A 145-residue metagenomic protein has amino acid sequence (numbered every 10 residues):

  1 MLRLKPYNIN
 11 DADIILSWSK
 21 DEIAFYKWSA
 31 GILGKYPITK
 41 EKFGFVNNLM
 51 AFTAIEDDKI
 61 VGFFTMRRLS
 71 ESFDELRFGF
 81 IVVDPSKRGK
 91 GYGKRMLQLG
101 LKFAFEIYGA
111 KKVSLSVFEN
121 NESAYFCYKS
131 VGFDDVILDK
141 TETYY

Functional and structural regions predicted by a protein language model:
M1-L2: Extreme N-terminal starter segment of soluble prokaryotic enzymes
P6-A12, L16-R88, L97, F103 (+1 more regions): Acetyl-CoA-dependent GNAT
I60, D135-L138: Residue-level detector of beta-propeller blades
G91: Glycine-rich phosphate-binding loop
E106-S116: Conserved GNAT acetyl-CoA-binding A-motif
L115-Y125, T141-Y145: Conserved beta-strand-loop-alpha-helix junction that forms the acyl-donor binding cleft
Y128, F133: Conserved active-site tyrosine of GNAT-family acetyltransferases
